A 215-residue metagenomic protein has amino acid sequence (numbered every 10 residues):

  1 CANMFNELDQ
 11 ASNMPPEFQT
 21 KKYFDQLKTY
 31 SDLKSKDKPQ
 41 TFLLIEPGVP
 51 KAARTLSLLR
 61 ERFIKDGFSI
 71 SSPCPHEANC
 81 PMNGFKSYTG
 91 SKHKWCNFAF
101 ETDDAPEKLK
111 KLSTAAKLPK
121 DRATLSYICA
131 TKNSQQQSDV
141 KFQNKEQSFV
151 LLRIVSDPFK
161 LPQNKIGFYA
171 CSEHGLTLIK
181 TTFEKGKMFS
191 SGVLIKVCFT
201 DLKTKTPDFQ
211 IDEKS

Functional and structural regions predicted by a protein language model:
C1-F18, G48: A short SAM/SAH-binding and catalytic strip from SAM-dependent methyltransferases
C1-M4, T29, L33: Elongated, non-catalytic scaffold/linker segments and compositionally distinctive motifs
N6, P47-A52, P75-A78: Short "lid" loop at the C-terminus of a central beta-strand within the Rossmann-like core of SAM-dependent
D9-S12, A52-S57, M82-G84: A short acidic (Asp/Glu
N13-K28, T55-L59: Well-ordered, non-membrane alpha-helical segments in soluble/globular domains
S31-G48, S69-S72: Conserved beta-strand signature within the Rossmann-like core of class I S-adenosyl-L-methionine
T55-E77, K86-F100: Conserved Class I S-adenosyl-L-methionine
W95-S215: C-terminal lobe and adjacent flexible extensions of AdoMet/dcAdoMet transferase-like proteins
